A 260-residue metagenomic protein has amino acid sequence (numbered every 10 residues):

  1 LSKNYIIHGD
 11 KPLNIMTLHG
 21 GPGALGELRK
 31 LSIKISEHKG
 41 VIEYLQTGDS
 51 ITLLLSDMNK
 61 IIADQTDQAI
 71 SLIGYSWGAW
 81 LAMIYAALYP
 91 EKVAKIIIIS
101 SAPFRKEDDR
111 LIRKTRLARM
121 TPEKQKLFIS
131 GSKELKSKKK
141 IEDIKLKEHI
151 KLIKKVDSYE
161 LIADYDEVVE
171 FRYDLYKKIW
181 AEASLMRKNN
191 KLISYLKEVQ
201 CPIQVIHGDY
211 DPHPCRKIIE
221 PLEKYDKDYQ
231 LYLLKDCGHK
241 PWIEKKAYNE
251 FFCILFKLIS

Functional and structural regions predicted by a protein language model:
S2-I51: Conserved HGGG/HGGXW glycine-rich cap/lid loop of the alpha/beta-hydrolase fold
I42-W77, F251: Active-site loop/oxyanion-hole signature of alpha/beta-hydrolase fold enzymes
A69-I112: Conserved hydrolase catalytic core segment
I97-E134: Flexible "cap/lid" loop of the alpha/beta hydrolase fold
G131-S194, C201: Alpha/beta-hydrolase
V199, V205-H207: Short beta-strand/loop motif that positions the catalytic acidic residue of the alpha/beta-hydrolase fold
P212-I218: Conserved alpha/beta-hydrolase "acid-adjacent" motif
C237-Y248: Catalytic histidine-centered segment of alpha/beta-hydrolase-like enzymes
